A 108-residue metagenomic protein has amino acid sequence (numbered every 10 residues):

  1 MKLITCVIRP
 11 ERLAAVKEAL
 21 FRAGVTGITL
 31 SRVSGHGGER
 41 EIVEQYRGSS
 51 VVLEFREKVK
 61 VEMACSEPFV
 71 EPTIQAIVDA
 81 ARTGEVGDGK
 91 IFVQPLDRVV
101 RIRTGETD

Functional and structural regions predicted by a protein language model:
M1-D108: Positively charged, small/polar-rich N-terminal and surface patches that mediate targeting and assembly and bind
